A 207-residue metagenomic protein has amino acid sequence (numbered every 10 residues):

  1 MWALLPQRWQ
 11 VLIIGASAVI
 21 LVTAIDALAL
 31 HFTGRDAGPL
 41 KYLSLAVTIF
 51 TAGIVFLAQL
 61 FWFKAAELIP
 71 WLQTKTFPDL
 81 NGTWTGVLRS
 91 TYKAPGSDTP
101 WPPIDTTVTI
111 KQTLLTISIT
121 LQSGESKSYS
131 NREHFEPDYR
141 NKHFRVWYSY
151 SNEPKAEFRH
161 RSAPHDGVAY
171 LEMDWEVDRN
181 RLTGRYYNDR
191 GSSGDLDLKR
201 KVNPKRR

Functional and structural regions predicted by a protein language model:
M1-D79, R89-K93, V202-R207: Amphipathic/hydrophobic helical signal segments and adjacent flexible N-terminal regions that mediate secretion
A3-L5, P70-R207: Central antiparallel beta-sheet cores of small beta-barrel/beta-sandwich binding domains
